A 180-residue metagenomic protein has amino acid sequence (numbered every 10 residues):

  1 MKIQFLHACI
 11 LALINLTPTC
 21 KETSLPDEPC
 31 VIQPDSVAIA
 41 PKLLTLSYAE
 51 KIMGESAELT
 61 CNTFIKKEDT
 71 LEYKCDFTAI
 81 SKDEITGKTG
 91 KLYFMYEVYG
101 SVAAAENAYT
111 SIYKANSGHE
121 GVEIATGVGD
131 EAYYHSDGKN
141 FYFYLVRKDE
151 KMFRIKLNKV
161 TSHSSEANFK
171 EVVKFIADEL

Functional and structural regions predicted by a protein language model:
M1-F5: Positively charged n-region of N-terminal signal peptides that target proteins for export
H7-N15: Bacterial N-terminal signal peptides
P18: Cysteine-cluster motifs in flexible loop/terminal segments that predominantly coordinate metals
K21-E22: Bacterial signal peptide processing site
P26-V37, K42, Y48-E50, G121-L180: A short, solvent-exposed beta-edge/loop patch
I52-G127, E131-H135: Short, solvent-exposed recognition patches
